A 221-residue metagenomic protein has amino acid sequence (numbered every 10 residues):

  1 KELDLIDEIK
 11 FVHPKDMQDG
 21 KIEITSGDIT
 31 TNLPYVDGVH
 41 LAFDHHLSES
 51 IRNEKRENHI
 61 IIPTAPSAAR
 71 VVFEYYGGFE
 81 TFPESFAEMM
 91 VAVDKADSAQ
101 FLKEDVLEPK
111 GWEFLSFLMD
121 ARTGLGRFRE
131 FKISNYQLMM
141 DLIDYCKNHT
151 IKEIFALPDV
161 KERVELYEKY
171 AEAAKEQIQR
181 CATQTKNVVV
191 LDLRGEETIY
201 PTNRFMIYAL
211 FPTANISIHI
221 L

Functional and structural regions predicted by a protein language model:
K1-M119, E165, K169-K175, T183-L221: Replace "Mg2+/Mn2+-dependent" with "divalent metal-dependent
A121-K161: Long, charge-rich alpha-helical interaction segments
H149-E153, Q177-A182: A broad, low-specificity signal for short, low-complexity segments enriched in glycine/proline and polar/charged
